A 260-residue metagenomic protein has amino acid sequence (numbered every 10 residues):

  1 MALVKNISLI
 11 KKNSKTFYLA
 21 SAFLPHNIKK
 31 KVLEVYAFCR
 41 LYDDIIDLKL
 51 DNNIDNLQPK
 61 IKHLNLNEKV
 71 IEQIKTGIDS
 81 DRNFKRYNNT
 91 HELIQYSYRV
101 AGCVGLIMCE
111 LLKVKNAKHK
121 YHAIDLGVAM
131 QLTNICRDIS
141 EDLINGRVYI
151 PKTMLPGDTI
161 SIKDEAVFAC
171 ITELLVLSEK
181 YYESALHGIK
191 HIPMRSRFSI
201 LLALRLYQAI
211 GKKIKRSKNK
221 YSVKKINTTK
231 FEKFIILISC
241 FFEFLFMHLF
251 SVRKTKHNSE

Functional and structural regions predicted by a protein language model:
M1-Q131, C136, S140-E260: Catalytic cores of Mg2+-dependent Asp-rich isoprenoid enzymes
